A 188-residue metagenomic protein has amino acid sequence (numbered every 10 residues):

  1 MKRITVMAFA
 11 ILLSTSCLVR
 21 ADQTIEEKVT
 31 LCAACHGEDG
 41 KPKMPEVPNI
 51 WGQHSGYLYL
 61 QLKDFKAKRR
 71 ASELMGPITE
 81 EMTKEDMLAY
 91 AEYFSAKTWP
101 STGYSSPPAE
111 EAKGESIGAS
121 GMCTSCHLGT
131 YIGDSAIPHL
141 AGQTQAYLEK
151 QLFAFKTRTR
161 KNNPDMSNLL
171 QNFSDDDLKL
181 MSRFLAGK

Functional and structural regions predicted by a protein language model:
K2-A10: Sec-dependent signal peptide recognition, specifically the positively charged N-region followed immediately by
S14-S16: N-terminal signal peptide c-region/cleavage motif recognized by signal peptidases
A21-K41, T102, S106-T130, T144: Sequence/structural segment immediately N-terminal to covalent heme-attachment motifs in c-type and related
G40-R70, G76-E81, E115, A119 (+3 more regions): Gly/Gly-Pro-rich "capping" loops immediately C-terminal to redox-active cysteine motifs in periplasmic/lumenal
K41-P42, A96-A109, T130-P138, F155-N168 (+1 more regions): Inter-heme linker and motif-flanking segments adjacent to c-type heme-binding CXXCH motifs in c-type cytochromes
E80-T102, A146, Q171-K188: C-terminal capping alpha-helices of c-type cytochrome domains
